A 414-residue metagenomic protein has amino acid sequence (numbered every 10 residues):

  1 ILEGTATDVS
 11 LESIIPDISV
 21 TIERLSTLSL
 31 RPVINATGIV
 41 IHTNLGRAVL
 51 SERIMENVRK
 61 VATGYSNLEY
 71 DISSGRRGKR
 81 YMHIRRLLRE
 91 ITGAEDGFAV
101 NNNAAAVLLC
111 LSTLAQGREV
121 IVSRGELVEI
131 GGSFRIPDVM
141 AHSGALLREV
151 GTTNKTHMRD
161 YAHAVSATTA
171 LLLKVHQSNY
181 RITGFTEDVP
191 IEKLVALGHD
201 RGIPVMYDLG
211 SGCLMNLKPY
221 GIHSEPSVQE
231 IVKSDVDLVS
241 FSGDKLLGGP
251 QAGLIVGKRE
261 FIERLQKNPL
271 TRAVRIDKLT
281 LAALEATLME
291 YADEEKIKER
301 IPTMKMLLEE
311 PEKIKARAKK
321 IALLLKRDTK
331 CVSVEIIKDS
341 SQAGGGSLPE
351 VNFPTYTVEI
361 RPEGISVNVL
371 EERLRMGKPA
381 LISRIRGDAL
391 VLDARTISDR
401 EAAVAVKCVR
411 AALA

Functional and structural regions predicted by a protein language model:
I1-E23, S29: Long amphipathic alpha-helical segments
L25-A36, Y65-G75, D96-G97: Short, flexible active-site-proximal loops enriched in glycine and acidic residues
T27, G75-Y291, K326, C408: Conserved PLP-enzyme active-site core in the AAT-like
S29-L30, F241, P379-R384: A short linear hydrophobic-aromatic micro-motif
I34-G38, L247-P250, F353, R384-L390: Short Gly/Ser/Thr- and Asp/Glu-enriched loop/turn motifs at secondary-structure junctions
A36-T37, R47-S73: Glycine-rich phosphate-binding segment of PLP-dependent enzymes
E260, N268-P269, I276-R327, I337-S340 (+1 more regions): Structural motif of enzymes handling amino- and sulfur-group chemistry
P311, K315-R400, V404-A405: Conserved C-terminal alpha-helix-loop-beta "cap" of PLP-dependent enzymes that closes/shapes the active-site mouth
